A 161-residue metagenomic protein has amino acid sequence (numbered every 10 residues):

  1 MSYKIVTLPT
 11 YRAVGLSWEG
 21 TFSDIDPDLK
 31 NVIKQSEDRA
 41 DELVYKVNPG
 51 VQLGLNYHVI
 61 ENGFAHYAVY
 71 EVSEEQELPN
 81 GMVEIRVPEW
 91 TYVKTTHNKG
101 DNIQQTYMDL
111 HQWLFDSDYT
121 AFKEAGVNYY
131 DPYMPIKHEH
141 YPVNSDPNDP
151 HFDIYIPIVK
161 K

Functional and structural regions predicted by a protein language model:
M1-K161: A solvent-exposed interaction/effector surface
